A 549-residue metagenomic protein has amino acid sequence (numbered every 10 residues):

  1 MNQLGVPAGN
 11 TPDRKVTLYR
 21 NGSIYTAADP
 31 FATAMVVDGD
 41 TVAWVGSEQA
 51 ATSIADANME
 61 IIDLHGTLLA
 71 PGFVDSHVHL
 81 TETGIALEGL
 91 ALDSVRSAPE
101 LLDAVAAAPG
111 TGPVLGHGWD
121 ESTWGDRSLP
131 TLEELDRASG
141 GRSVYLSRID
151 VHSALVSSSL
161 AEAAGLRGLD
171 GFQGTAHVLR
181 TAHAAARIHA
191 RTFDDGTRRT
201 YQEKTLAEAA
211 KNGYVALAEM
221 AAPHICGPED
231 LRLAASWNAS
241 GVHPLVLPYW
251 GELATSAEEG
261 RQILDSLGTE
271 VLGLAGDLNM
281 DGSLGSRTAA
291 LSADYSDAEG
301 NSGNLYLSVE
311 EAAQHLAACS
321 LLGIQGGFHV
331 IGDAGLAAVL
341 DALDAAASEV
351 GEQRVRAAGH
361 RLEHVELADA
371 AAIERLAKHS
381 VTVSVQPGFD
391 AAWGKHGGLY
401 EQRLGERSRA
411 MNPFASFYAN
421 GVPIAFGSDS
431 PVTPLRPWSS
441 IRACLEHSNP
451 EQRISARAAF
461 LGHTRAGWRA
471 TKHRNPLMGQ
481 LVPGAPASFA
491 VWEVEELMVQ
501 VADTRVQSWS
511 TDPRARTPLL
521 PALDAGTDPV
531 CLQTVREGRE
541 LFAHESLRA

Functional and structural regions predicted by a protein language model:
N2-Q3, G9-N21, Y25-G260, G285-G335 (+5 more regions): Divalent metal-binding segments
Y25, R442, S455-A456, F460-R465 (+2 more regions): C-terminal cap of metal-dependent C-N hydrolases
S158, E229-L231, L336-D344, W393-L399 (+2 more regions): Histidine/acidic-residue-rich catalytic or RNA/ligand-binding cores of hydrolases and nuclease-related proteins
G241-D277, G359-E366, A370, H396-V422: Phosphate/diphosphate-binding loops
T269-V271, L376-S384, N420-P423, E446: Glycine-enriched alpha-helix->loop->beta-strand junction motifs that scaffold or abut catalytic
E270-T288, V381-A391: Non-cysteine beta-strand/loop elements that form the S-adenosyl-L-methionine
L305-A345, H463, A470, R474-M478 (+1 more regions): Long hydrophobic segments that form regular secondary structure
I324-D333, V385-P387, F417-S439, G484: Short acidic/histidine-rich active-site segments
